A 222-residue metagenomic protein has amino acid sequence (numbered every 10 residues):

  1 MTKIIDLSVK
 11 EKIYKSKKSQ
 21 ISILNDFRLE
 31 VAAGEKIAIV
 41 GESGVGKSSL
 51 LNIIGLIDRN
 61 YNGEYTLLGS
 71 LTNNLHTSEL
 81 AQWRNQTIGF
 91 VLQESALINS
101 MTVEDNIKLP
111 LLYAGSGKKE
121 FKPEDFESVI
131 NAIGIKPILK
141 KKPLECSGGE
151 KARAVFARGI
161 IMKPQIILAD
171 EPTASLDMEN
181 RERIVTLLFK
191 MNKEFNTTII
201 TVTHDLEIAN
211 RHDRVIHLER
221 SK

Functional and structural regions predicted by a protein language model:
G63-L71: Conserved ABC transporter NBD signature motif
L71, E120-P137: Conserved ABC ATPase "signature" region
M101-P110: Short coil-to-helix segment of the ABC ATPase nucleotide-binding domain corresponding to the Q-loop/switch region
K142-C146, E150: Conserved ABC ATPase signature
F156: Hydrophobic anchor residue at the start of the ABC signature
K163: Conserved catalytic motifs of ABC-family nucleotide-binding domains
I167-D170: Catalytic Walker B motif of ABC-type/P-loop ATPase nucleotide-binding domains
